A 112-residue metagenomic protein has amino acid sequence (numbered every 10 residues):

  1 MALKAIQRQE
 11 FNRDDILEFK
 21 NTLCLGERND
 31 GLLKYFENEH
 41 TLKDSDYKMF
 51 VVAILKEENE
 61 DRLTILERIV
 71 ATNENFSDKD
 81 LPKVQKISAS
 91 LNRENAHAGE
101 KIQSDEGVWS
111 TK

Functional and structural regions predicted by a protein language model:
A2-M49, A53, T72-K112: Amphipathic, charged alpha-helical segments and their helix-to-coil junctions in extracytoplasmic/peripheral assemblies
I54-V70: Short, well-ordered alpha-helical segments
